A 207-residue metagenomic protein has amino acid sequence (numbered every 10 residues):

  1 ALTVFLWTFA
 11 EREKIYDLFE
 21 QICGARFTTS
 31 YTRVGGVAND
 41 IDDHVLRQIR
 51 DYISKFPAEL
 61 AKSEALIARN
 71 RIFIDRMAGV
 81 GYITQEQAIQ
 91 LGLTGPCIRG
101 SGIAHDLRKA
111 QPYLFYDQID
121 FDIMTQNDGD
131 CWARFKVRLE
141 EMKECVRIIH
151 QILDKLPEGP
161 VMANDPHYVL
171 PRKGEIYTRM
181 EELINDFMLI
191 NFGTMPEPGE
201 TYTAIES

Functional and structural regions predicted by a protein language model:
A1-S207: Metal/cofactor-centered catalytic core regions of large enzymes
